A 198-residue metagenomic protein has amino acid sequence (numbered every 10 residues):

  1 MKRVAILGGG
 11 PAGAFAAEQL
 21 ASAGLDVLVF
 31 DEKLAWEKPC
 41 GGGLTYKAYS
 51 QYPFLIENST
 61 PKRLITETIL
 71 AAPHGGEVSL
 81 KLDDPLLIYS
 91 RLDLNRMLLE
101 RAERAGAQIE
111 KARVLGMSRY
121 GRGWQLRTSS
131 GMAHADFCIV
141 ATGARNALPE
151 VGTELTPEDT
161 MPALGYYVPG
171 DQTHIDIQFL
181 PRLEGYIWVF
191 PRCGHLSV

Functional and structural regions predicted by a protein language model:
M1-A12: Beta1/beta-strand and adjacent pyrophosphate-binding region of the FAD-binding site in flavoprotein oxidoreductases
V4, L25-V27, C138, I175: Hydrophobic anchor at the start of a short beta-strand that flanks the dinucleotide cofactor-binding loop
G9, R101-V198: Predominantly flavin-linked oxidoreductase catalytic cores and closely associated redox partners
A12, A35, R145: Conserved Rossmann-like nucleotide-cofactor binding loop
L20, G42-T45, N58, G123-W124 (+1 more regions): Short, glycine/charged-enriched secondary-structure capping and boundary segments
A21-C40: Glycine-rich FAD pyrophosphate-binding loop
L44-L99: A conserved beta-strand/loop capping segment in the N-terminal third of enzymes that catalyze redox or closely related
